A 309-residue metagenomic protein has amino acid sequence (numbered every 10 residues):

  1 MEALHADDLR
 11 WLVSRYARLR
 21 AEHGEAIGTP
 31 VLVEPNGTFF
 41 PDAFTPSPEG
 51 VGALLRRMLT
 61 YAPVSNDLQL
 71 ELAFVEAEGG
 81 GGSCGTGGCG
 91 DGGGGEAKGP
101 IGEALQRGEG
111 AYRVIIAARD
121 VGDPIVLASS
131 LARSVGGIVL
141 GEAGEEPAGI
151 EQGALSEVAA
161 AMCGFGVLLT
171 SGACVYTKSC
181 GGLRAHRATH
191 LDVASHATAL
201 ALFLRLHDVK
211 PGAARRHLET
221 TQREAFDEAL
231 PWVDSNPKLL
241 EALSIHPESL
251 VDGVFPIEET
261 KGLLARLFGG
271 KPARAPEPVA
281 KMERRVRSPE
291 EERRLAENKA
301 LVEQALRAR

Functional and structural regions predicted by a protein language model:
M1-P41: Non-catalytic architectural context of zinc metalloproteases
L4-R10, S14, A185-R309: Pan-zinc metallopeptidase signature
G24-E109, R119-P124: Auxiliary, metal-adjacent structural segments of Zn-dependent hydrolase domains
T45, E145-P147: A generic secondary-structure micro-motif detector that highlights 1-2 residue hydrophobic/ambivalent hotspots embedded
M58-T60, N66, R133, A159 (+1 more regions): Structured N-terminal alpha/beta-domain signature that marks small ligand/cofactor-binding or signaling modules
R113-S130, I150-E151: Short pre-active-site segment immediately N-terminal to the catalytic Zn-binding motif
I125-E145: Active-site recognition of the HExxH zinc-binding catalytic motif
A148-A188: Post-HExxH zinc-binding segment in Zn-dependent metallohydrolases
